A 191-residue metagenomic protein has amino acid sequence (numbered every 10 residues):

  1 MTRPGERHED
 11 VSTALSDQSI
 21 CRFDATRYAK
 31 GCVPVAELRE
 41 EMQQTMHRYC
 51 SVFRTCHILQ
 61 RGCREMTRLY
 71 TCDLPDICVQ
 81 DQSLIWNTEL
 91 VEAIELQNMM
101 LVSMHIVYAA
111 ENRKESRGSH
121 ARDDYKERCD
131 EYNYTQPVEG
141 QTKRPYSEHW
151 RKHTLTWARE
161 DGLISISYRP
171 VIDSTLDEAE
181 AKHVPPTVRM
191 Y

Functional and structural regions predicted by a protein language model:
M1-Y191: Glycine- and aromatic-enriched mobile tails/lids
